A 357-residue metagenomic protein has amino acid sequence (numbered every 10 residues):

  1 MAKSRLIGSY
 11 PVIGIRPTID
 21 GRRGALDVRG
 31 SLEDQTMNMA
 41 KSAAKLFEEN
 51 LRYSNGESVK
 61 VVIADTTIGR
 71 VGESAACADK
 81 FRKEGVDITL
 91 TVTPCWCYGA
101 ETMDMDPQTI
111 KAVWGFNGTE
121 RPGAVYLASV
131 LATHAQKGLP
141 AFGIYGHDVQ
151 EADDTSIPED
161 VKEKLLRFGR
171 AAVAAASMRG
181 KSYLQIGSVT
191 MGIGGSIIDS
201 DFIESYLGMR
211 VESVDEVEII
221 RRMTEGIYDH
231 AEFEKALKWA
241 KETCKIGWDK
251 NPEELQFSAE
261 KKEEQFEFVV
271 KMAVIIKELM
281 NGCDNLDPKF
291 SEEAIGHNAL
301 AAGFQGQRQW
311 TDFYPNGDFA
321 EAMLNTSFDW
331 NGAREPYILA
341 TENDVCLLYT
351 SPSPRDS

Functional and structural regions predicted by a protein language model:
A2-A128, A135-Q136, V149-E159, E163-L166 (+5 more regions): Metallocofactor- and cofactor-centric catalytic cores in central/energy metabolism, strongly enriched
Y98-Q108, D312-M323: Short Gly/Thr/Asp-enriched flexible loops that form oxyanion-binding sites at enzyme active sites
G118, G187-T190, G303-R308: Short, flexible loop/turn elements at secondary-structure junctions
F142-T155, Q185: FMN-binding flavodoxin-like domain, especially the glycine-rich phosphate-binding loop
G296-T311, G317, M323, W330-G332 (+1 more regions): Structured mid-domain segments that build the active-site/substrate or prosthetic-cofactor binding neighborhood
E342-N343: A conserved active-site cap/scaffold subdomain adjacent to cofactor or substrate pockets
Y349-D356: Conserved small/polar residues in nucleotide/adenosyl-binding loops
